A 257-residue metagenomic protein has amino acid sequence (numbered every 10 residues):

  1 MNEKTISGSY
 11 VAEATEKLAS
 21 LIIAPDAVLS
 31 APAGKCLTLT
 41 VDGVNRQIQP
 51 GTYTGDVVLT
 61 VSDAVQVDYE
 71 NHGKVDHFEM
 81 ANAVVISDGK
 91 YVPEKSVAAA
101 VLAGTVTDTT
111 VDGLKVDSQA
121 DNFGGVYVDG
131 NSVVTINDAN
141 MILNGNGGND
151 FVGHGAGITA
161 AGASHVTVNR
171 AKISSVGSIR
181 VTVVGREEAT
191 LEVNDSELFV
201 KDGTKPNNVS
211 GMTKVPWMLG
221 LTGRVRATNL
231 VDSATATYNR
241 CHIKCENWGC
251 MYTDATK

Functional and structural regions predicted by a protein language model:
M1-T5, T15-D26, T38-Q66, V183-G185 (+1 more regions): Sequence/structural signature of small/polar-enriched beta-strand/turn repeats that build beta-strand-rich repeat
N2-T5, Y10, L18, I23 (+12 more regions): All-beta strand scaffolds that present successive hydrophobic residues in beta-strands
A12, S118, L143, S175-V176 (+2 more regions): Residues in short coils/turns that link rungs of repeat/solenoid architectures in beta-rich domains
V75-E94, M141-G162, E187, D195-S233 (+2 more regions): Acidic/polar low-complexity surface segments
E94-T105, T109, V116-Y127: Beta-strand-rich domains and repeat architectures in extracellular enzymes and scaffolds, especially beta-propellers
G125-Y127, A171, V181-G185: A structural feature that tracks compact, well-ordered secondary-structure segments with a strong bias toward
V176-V181, E246-W248, T256-K257: Internal alpha-helical scaffold/solenoid segments in large eukaryotic proteins
